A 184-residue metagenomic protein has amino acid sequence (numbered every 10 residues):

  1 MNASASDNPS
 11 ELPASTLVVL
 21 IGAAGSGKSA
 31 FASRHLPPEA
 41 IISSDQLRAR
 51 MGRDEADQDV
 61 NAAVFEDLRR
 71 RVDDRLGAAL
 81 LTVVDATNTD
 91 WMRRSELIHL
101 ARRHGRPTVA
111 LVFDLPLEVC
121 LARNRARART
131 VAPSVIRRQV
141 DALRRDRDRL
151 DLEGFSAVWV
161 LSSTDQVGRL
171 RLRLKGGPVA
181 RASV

Functional and structural regions predicted by a protein language model:
N2-I21, S26, R34, P38 (+1 more regions): Conserved GTP-binding G-domain of TRAFAC-class P-loop NTPases and closely related GTPase folds
S26-L80, T89, L117-L121: Conserved substrate/cofactor phosphate-moiety recognition/catalytic segment in nucleotide-dependent phosphotransferases
V60, V64, L68, R93 (+2 more regions): Helical mechanochemical/support elements of P-loop NTPase systems and associated helical scaffolds
D73-G77, A101-G105, L152: Conserved catalytic network of the ASCE P-loop NTPase/AAA+ motor domain
A78-T82, P107-V109: Loop/turn-to-beta-strand initiation segments
D85-A86, L111-F113, S162: Small/polar loops that bind or transfer phosphate-bearing groups
D85-L97: Acidic, metal-coordinating catalytic cores used for nucleic-acid/nucleotide bond scission and strand-transfer chemistry
H104-R123: Conserved phosphate-donor/acceptor-positioning beta-strand/loop module used by diverse small-molecule
